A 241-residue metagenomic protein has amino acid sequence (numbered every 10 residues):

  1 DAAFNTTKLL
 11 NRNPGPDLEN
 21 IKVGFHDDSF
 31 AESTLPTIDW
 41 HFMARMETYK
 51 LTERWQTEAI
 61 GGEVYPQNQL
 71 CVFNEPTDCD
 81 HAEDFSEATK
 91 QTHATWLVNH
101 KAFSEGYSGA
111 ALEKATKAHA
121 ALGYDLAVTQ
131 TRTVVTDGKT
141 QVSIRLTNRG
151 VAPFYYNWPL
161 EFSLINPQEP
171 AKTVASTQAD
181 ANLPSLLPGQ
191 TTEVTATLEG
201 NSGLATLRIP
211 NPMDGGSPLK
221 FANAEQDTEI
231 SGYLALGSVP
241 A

Functional and structural regions predicted by a protein language model:
D1-F103: Catalytic-core regions of glycoside hydrolase
T6, G106, A152-F154: Short catalytic/ligand-binding loop motif for oxyanion handling, primarily in non-cytosolic enzymes, centered on
T7, D28, S33, R45 (+8 more regions): Generic signature of intrinsically disordered, low-complexity segments enriched in small/polar residues
E75-T77, S104-G109, K139-S143: A short linear-motif detector with a strong N-terminal bias
H81-T131: Catalytic cores of secreted or luminal carbohydrate-active enzymes
T116-A241: Extracellular/luminal regions of secreted and cell-surface proteins that mediate adhesion/ECM remodeling
